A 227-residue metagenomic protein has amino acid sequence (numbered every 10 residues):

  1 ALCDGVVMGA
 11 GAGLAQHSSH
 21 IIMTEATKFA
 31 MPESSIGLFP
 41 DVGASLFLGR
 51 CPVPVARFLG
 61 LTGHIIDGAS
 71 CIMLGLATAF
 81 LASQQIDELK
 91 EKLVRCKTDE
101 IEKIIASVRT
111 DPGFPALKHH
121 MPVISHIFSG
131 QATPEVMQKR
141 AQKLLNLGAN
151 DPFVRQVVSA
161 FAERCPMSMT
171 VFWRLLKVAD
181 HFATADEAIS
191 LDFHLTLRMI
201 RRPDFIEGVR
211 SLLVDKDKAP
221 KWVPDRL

Functional and structural regions predicted by a protein language model:
A1-V123: Conserved catalytic cores of soluble enzyme domains, especially glycine-rich substrate-binding beta-alpha loops
I66-A69, Q84-L227: C-terminal alpha-helix plus adjacent terminal tail
